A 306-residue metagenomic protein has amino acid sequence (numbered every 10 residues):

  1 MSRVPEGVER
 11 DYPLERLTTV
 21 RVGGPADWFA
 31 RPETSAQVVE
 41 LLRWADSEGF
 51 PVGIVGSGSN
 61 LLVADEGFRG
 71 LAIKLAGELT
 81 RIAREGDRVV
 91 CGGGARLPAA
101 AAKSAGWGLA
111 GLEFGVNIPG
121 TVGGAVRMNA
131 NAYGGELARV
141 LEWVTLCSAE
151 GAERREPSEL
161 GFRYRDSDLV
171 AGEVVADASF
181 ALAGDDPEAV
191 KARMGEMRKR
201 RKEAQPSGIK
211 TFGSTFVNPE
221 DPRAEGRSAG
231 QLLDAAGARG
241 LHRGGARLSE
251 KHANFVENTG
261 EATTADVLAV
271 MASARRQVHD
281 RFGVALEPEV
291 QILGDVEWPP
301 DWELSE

Functional and structural regions predicted by a protein language model:
M1-V122, V126, A130-A132: Anion-binding (especially nucleotide phosphate/pyrophosphate-binding) glycine-rich loop and adjoining beta-alpha core
E9-R10, R16-T19, L61, C147-A269 (+1 more regions): Phosphate/pyrophosphate- and phosphate-bearing ligand-binding catalytic cores of soluble enzymes
E48, V55-S57, V140, I209-K210 (+1 more regions): Short, basic and Ser/Thr-rich N-terminal targeting/leader segments
F68, R139-L141, E173, T211: Short edge beta-strand segments in beta-sheet-rich domains
R69-L71, E142, L160, A176: Change "...and in nucleic-acid phosphodiester-cleaving endonucleases..." to "...and in nucleic-acid processing enzymes
T80-I82, E142-L146: Short polybasic amphipathic segments
S104, V122, V126-A130, T145-S148 (+2 more regions): Short, well-ordered alpha-helical segments in soluble proteins
G135-L137: Gly/Ser/Thr-rich active-site loops/lids in small-molecule metabolic enzymes that frequently grip phosphoryl groups
